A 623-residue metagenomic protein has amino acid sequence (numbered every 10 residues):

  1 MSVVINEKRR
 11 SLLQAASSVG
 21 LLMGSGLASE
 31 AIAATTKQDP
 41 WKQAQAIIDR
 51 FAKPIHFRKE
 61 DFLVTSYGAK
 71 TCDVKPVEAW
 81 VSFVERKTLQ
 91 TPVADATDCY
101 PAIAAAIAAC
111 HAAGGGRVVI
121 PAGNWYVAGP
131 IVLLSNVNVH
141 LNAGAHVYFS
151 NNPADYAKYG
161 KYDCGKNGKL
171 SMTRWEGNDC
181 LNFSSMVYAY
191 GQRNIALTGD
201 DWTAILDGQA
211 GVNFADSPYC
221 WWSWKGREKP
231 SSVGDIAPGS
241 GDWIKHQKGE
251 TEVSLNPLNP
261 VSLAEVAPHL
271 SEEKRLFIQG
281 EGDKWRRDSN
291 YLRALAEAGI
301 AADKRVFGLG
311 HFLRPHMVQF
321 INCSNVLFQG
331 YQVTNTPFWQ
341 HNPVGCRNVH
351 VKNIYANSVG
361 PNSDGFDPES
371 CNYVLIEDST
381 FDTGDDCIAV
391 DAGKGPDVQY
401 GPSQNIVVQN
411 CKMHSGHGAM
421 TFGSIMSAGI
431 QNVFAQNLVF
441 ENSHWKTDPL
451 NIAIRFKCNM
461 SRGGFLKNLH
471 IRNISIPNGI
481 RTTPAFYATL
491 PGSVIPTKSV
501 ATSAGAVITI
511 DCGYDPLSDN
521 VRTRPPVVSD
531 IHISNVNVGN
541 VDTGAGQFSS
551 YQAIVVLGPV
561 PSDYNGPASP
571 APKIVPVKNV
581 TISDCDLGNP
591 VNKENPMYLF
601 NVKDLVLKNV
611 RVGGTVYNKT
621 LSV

Functional and structural regions predicted by a protein language model:
S2-P130, L134-N138, N142-I321, F338 (+5 more regions): Extracellular "leader-to-stem" segments immediately downstream of a signal peptide or signal-anchor in secreted/lumenal
S66, W80, Y100, A104 (+14 more regions): Asp-box/BNR beta-propeller blade signature and adjacent active/binding-site loops in extracellular glycan-interacting
V93-T97, N342, S363, D367 (+8 more regions): Alpha-helix capping and helix-loop boundary segments enriched in small/acidic/polar residues
I107-A109, V127-L134, W339-G345, D378 (+5 more regions): Short, T/G/N/S-enriched strand-turn elements that build extracellular solenoid repeat scaffolds
G115, V127-P130, S150-N152, Q209-V212 (+11 more regions): Short glycine/acidic-rich loop motifs that flank beta-strands on beta-rich extracellular proteins
W125, S363-G365, G395-V398, T421-S424 (+3 more regions): Short, recurring structural edge motifs at helix starts
A143-G144, R193-A204, S324-T334, R347-S358 (+9 more regions): Right-handed parallel beta-helix
M460, F465, R472-A485, T489-A506 (+1 more regions): Beta-rich accessory regions
